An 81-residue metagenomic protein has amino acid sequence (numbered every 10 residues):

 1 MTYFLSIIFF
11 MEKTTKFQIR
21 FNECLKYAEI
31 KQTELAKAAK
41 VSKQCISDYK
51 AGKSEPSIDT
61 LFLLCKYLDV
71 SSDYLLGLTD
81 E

Functional and structural regions predicted by a protein language model:
M1-I30: A short, Lys/Arg-rich alpha-helix, primarily the initiator
K26, K40, A51-K53, D80: Residue-level detection of the helix-turn-helix DNA-binding "recognition helix"
Y27-A28, K53-P56, Y67: Helix-turn-helix/winged-helix DNA-binding modules
A28-D48: Short alpha-helical DNA-recognition segment
K50, L68, L76-T79: DNA major-groove recognition helix of helix-turn-helix
D59-Y74: DNA major-groove recognition helix of helix-turn-helix/homeodomain DNA-binding modules
